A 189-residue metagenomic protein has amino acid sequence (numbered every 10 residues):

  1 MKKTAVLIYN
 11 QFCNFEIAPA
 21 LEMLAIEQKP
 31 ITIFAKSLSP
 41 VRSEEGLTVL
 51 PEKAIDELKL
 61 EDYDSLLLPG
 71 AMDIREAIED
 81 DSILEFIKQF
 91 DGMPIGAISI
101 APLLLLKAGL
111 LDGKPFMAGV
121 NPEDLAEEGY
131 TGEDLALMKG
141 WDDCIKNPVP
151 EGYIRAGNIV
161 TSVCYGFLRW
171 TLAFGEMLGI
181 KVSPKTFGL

Functional and structural regions predicted by a protein language model:
K3-F12, I26-A35, E52-A54, L60-G96 (+1 more regions): Active-site-adjacent pocket-lining segments in enzyme domains
I17-P19, S43-G46, I78-E79, A173: Short, glycine/acidic-enriched capping/hinge loops at junctions between secondary-structure elements
P19-A20, F86: Hydrophobic residues within alpha-helices that form the first helical element adjacent to the glycine-rich loop
I33-F34, S39-E44: Membrane-interfacial amphipathic helices and adjacent loop/beta segments that form the lipid-substrate binding surface
E45-K53: Short gly/ser/thr-rich secondary-structure transition/capping motifs
